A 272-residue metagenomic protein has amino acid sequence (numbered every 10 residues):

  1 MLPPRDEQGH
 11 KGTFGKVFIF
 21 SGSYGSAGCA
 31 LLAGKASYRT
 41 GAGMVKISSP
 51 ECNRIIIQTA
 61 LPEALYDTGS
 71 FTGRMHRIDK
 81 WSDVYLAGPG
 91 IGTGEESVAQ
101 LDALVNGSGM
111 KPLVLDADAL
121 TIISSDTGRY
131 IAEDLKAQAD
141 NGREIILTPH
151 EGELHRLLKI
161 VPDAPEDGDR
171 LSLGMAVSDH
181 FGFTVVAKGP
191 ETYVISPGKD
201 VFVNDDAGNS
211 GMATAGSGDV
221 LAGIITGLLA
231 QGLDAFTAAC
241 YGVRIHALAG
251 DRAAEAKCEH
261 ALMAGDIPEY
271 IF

Functional and structural regions predicted by a protein language model:
D6-F14, Y24-A30, G208-I225, A235 (+1 more regions): Short glycine/threonine-rich catalytic loop with a Thr-x-Gly-x-Asp
G9-F71: Substrate-binding N-lobe of the ribokinase-like
G25-T40, K46, G94-S97, L120-I123 (+2 more regions): Short glycine/serine/threonine-rich phosphate/pyrophosphate-binding segments that cradle anionic phosphate groups
S48-A207: Glycine-rich phosphate/dinucleotide-binding loop and adjoining beta-alpha-beta core of small-molecule
K188-I224, L228, G232: Conserved phosphate-binding/catalytic region of the ribokinase-like
L229-G242, D251-A256: Phosphate-handling active-site elements
L248-F272: Charged C-terminal helix
